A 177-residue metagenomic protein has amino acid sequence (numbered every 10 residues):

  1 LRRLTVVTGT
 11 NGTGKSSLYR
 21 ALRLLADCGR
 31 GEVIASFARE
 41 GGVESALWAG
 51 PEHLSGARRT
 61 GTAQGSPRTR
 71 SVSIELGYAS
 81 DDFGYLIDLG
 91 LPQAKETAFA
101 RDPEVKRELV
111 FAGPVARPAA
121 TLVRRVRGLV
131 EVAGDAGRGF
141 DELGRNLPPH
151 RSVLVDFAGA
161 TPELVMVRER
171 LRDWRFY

Functional and structural regions predicted by a protein language model:
L1-R2: Phosphate-binding P-loop
V7: Hydrophobic anchor at the beta1->P-loop junction of P-loop NTPases
T10: P-loop (Walker A) phosphate-binding loop of NTP-binding proteins
T13: Active-site acidic/histidine clusters and adjacent loop/turn architecture that either coordinate catalytic ions
S16: Walker A/P-loop
R20-K95: Conserved P-loop NTP-binding catalytic core
S73-Y177: Electropositive, glycine-dotted interaction segments that contact anionic polymers or phosphate-rich ligands
